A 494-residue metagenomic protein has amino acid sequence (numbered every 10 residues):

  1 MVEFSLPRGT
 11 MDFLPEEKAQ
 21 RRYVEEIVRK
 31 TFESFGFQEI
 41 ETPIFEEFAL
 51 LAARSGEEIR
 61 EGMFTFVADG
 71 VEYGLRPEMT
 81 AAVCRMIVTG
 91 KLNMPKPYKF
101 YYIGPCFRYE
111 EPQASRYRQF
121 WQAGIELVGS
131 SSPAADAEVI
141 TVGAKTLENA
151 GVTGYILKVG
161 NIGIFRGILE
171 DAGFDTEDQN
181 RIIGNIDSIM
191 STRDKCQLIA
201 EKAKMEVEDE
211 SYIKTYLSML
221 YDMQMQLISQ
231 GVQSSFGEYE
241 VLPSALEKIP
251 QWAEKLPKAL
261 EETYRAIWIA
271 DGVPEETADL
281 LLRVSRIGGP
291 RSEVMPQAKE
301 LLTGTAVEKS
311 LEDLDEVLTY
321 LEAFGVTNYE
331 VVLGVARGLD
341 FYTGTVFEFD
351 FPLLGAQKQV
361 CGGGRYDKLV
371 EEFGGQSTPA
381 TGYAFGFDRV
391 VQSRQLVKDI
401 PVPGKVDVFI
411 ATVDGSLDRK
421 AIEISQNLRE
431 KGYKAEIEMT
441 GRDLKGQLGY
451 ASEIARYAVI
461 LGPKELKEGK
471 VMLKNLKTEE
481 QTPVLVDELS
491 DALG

Functional and structural regions predicted by a protein language model:
M1-E17, V67, V207: Auxiliary tRNA-acceptor-end handling modules of aminoacyl-tRNA synthetases
E17-F35, E46-A49, T80-L92, F100-T153 (+2 more regions): Positively charged, Gly/Ser-enriched RNA/tRNA-binding surfaces
Q38-I44: A short beta-strand-loop structural module common to alpha/beta enzyme folds
I44-Y73, R116: Polyanion/phosphate-binding surface patch
I59-G70, F174-I199, F351: Acidic, His- and aromatic-enriched active-site or binding-groove loops in soluble protein domains that engage sugars
G74-M79: Hydrophobic alpha-helical transmembrane segments in multi-pass integral membrane proteins
L157, N161-F165: Glycine-rich, mobile lid/loop segments that gate access to catalytic sites or pores
